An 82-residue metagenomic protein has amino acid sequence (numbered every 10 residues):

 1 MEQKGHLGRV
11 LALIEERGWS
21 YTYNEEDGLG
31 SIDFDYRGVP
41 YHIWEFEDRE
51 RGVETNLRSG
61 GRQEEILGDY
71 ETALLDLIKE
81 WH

Functional and structural regions predicted by a protein language model:
M1-Y36, N56-L75, K79-W81: Negatively charged, low-complexity tracts enriched in Asp/Glu with abundant Ser/Thr
P40-W44, D48-L57: Short, conserved beta-strand/beta-arch hydrophobic-aromatic motifs that form part of recognition grooves or interface
